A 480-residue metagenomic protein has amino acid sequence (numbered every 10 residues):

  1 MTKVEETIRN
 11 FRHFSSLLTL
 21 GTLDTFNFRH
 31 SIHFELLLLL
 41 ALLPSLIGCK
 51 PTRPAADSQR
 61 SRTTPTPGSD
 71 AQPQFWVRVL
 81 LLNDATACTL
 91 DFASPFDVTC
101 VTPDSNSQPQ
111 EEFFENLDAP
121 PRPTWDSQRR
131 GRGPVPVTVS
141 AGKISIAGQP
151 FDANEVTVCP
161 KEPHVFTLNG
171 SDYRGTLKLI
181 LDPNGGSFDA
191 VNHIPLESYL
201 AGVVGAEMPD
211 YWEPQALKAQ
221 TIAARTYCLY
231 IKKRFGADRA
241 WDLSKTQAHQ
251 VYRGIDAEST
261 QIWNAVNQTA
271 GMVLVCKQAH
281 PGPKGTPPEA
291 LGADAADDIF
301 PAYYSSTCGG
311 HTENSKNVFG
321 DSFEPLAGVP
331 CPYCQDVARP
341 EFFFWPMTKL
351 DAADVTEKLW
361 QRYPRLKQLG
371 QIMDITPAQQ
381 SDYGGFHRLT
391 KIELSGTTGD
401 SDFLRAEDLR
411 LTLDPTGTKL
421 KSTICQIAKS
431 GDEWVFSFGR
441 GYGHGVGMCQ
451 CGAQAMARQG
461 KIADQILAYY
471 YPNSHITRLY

Functional and structural regions predicted by a protein language model:
T2-L38, P44, Q108, R122-S127 (+1 more regions): Intrinsic disorder/low-complexity segments
L38-L42, L46-Y480: Conserved, single-site charged/polar hotspot
